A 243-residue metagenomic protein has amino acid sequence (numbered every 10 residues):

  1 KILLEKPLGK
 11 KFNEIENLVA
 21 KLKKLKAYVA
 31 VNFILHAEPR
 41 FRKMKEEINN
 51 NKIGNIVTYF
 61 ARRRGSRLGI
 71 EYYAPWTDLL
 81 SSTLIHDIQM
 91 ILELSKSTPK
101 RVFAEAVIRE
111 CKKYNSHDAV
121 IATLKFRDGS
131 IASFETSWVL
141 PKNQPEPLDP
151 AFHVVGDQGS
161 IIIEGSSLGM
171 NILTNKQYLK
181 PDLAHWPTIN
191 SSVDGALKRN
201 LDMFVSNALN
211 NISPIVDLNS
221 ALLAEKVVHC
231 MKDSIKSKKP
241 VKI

Functional and structural regions predicted by a protein language model:
K1, E5-L8: Short helix/strand-capping hinge loops at secondary-structure junctions that flank key functional elements
G9-E71, T77: A contiguous active-site-proximal alpha/beta segment in oxidoreductase catalytic domains
E14, K24, R127, M203-I243: C-terminal helix-rich "cap/oligomerization" subdomain common to oxidoreductases
N17, P39, K43-E46, M90 (+3 more regions): Alpha-helical elements of Rossmann-like donor-binding domains used by nucleotide-donor carbohydrate transfer enzymes
N32-P39, R67-R101, N115-D118, S220-A221: Mid-domain beta-loop-alpha active-site segment that forms a flexible, acidic cofactor/metal-binding surface
P75-S81, N143, W186-G195: A short glycine-threonine-serine/GTX helix/turn-capping micro-motif
H86-L168, K198-N210: Contiguous beta-strand/loop segments that form the cofactor/metal-binding neighborhood of enzyme cores
